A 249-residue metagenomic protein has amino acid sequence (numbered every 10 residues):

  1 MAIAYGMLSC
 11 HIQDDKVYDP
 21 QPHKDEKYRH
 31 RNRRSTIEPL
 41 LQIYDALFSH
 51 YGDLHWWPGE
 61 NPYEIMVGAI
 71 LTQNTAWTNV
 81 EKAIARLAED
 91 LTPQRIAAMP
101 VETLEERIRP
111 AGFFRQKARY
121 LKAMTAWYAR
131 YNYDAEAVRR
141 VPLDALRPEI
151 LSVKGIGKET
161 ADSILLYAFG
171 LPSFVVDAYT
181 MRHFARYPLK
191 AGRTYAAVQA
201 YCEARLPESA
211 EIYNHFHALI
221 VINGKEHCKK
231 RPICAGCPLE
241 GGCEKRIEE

Functional and structural regions predicted by a protein language model:
A2-A4, P22: Ala/Thr-enriched low-complexity intrinsically disordered regions
P20-R33: Short, contiguous pre-domain boundary segments
I37-E249: Catalytic cores of DNA base-excision repair glycosylases
